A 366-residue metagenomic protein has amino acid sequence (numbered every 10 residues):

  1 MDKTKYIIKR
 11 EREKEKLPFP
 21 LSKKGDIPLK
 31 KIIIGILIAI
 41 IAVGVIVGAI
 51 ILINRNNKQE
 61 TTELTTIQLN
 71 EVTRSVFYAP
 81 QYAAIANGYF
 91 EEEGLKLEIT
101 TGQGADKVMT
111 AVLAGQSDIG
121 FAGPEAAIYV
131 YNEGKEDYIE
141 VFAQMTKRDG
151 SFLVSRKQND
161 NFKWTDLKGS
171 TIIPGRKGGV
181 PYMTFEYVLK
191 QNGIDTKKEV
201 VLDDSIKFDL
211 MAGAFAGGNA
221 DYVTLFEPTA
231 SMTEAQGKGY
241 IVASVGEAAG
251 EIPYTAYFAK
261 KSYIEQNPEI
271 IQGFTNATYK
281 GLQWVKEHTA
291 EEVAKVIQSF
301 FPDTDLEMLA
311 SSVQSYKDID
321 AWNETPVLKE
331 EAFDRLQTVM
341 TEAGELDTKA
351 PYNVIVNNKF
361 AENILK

Functional and structural regions predicted by a protein language model:
M1-T66, I364-K366: Short, low-complexity disordered leader/linker segments with a strong preference for bacterial N-terminal type II
K30, T61-K197, V201-S205, A214 (+4 more regions): Short, glycine-/small- and polar/acidic-enriched structural segments that line small-molecule recognition paths
A49, E93, E140, V293-K295 (+2 more regions): Short, hydrophobic secondary-structure boundary micro-motifs
F77-P80, A86, A105-V108, G123-A126 (+11 more regions): Stable alpha-helical elements in mature extracytoplasmic
K135, K207-F301: Pocket-lining segment of extracytoplasmic ligand-binding domains
E265-D347: Secondary-structure end/capping motifs
Q337-K366: Conserved C-terminal helix/tail region of periplasmic/extracytoplasmic solute-binding proteins
